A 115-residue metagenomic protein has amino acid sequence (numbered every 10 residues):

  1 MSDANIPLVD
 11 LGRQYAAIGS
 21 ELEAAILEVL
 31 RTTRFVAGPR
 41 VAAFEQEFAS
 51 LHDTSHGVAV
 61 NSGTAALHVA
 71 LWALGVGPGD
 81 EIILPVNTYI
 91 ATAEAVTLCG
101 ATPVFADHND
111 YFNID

Functional and structural regions predicted by a protein language model:
M1-A73, G77, L98-C99: Conserved PLP-binding active-site segment in aminotransferase class I/II-type PLP enzymes
W72-D115: PLP-dependent aminotransferase-like
